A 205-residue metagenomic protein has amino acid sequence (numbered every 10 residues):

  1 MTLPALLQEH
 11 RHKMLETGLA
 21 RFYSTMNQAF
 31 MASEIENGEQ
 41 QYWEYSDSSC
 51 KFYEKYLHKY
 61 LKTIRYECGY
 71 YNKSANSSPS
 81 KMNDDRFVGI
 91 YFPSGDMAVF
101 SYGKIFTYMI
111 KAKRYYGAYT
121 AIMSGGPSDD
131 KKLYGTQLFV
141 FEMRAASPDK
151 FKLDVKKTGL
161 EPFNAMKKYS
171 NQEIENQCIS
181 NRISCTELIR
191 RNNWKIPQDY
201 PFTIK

Functional and structural regions predicted by a protein language model:
M1-R11: N-terminal single-pass transmembrane signal-anchor helix
H12-Y42, D47-Y53: Membrane-proximal N-terminal amphipathic helix
K51-K205: Intrinsically disordered, low-complexity regions enriched in Pro/Ser/Thr/Gly and acidic residues
